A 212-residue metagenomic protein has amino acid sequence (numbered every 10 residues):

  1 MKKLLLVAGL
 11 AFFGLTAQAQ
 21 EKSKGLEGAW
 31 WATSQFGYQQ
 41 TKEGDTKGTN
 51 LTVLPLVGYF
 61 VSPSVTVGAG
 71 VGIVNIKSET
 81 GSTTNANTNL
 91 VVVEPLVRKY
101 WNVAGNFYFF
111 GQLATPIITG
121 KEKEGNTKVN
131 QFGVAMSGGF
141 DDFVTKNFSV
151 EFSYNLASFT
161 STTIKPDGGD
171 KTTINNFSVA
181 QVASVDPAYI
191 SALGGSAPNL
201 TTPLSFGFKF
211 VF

Functional and structural regions predicted by a protein language model:
L4-L10, G14-T33, K99, A192: Outer-membrane beta-barrel biogenesis signature
G9, G70, S153: Active-site-flanking alpha-helical
W30, F36, L51-A135, D142-F148 (+1 more regions): Gram-negative (and chloroplast) outer-membrane scaffold detector with strong preference for beta-barrel transmembrane
G37-Q40, G120-E122, A183-A192: Extracytoplasmic loops and strand-loop junctions of Gram-negative outer membrane beta-barrel proteins
T41-D45, S78-G81, G120-E124, S161-K165: Outer-membrane beta-barrel proteins
V144-F212: Predominantly the C-terminal beta-signal and adjacent terminal strand-loop region of outer-membrane beta-barrel
